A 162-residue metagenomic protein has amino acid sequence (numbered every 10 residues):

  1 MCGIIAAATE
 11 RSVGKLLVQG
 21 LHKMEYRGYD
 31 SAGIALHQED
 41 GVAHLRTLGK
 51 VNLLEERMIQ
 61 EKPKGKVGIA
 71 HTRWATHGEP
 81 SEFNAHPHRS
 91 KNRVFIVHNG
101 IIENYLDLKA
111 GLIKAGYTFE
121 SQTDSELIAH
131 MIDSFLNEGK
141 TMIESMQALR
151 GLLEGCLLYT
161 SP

Functional and structural regions predicted by a protein language model:
M1-S161: Conserved short alpha-helical segments that host acidic/polar catalytic motifs at enzyme active sites
